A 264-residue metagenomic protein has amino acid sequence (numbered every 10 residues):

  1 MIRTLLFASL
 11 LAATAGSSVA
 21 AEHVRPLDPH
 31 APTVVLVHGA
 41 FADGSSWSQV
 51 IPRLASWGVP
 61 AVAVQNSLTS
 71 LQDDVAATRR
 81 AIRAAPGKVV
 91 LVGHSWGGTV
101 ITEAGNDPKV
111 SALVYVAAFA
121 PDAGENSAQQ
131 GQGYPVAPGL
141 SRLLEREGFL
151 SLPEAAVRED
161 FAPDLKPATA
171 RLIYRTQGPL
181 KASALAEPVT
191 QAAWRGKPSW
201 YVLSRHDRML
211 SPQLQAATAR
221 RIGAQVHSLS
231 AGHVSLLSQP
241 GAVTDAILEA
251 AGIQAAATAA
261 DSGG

Functional and structural regions predicted by a protein language model:
P29-L71: Conserved HGGG/HGGXW glycine-rich cap/lid loop of the alpha/beta-hydrolase fold
G39-A42, S95-W96, F119: Active-site glycine-rich loops that stabilize anionic/oxyanionic intermediates across multiple enzyme folds
V92-G97, I101: Gly/Ala-rich beta-loop-alpha elbow adjacent to hydrolase catalytic centers
K109-V110, V114-E154, R158, K181-A184 (+2 more regions): Flexible "cap/lid" loop of the alpha/beta hydrolase fold
L172-A193, R205: Active-site nucleophile elbow and catalytic-triad environment of alpha/beta-hydrolase enzymes
Y201-L203: Short beta-strand/loop motif that positions the catalytic acidic residue of the alpha/beta-hydrolase fold
R205-S230, L237, A250: Conserved loop-alpha-helix segment in the C-terminal half of the alpha/beta-hydrolase fold that carries the catalytic
L237-I253: Post-His helix in hydrolase/transferase enzymes
